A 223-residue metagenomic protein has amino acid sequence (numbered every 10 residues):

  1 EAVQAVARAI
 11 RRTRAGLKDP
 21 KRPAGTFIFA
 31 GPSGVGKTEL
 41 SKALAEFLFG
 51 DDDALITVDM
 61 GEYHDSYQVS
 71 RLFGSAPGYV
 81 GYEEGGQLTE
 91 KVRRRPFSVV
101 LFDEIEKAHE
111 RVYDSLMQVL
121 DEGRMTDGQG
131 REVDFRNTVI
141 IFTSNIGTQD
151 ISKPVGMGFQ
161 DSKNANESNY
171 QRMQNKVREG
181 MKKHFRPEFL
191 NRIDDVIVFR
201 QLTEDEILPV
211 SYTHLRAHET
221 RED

Functional and structural regions predicted by a protein language model:
E1-R216, R221: AAA+ P-loop NTPase nucleotide-binding core of proteostasis motors
